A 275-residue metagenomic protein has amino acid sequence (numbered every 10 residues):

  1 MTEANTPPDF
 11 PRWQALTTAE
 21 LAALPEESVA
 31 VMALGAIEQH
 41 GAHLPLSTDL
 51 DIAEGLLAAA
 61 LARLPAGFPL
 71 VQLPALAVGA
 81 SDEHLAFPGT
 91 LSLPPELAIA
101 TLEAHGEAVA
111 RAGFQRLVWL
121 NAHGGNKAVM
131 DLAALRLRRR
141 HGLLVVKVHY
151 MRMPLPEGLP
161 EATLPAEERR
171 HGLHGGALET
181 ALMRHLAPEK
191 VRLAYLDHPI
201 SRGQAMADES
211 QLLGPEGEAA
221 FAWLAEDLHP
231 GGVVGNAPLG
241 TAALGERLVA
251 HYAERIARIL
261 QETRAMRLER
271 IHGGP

Functional and structural regions predicted by a protein language model:
M1-R116, G124-P275: Extended, histidine- and acidic-residue-enriched regions that form the cofactor-binding/catalytic faces
W119: Conserved SAM-binding loop
